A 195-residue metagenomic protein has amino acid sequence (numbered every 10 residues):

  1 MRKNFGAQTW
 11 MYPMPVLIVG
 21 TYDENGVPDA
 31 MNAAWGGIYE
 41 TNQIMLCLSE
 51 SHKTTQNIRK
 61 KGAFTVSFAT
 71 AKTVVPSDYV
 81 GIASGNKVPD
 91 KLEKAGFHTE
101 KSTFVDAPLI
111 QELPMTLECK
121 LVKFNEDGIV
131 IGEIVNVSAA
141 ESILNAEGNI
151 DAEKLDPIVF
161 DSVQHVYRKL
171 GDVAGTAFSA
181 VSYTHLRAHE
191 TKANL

Functional and structural regions predicted by a protein language model:
M1-R187: Basic, polyanion-binding surface patches
H185-A188, K192-L195: Single conserved hydrophobic/aromatic residue that forms the stacking wall/gate of nucleotide- or nucleobase-binding
